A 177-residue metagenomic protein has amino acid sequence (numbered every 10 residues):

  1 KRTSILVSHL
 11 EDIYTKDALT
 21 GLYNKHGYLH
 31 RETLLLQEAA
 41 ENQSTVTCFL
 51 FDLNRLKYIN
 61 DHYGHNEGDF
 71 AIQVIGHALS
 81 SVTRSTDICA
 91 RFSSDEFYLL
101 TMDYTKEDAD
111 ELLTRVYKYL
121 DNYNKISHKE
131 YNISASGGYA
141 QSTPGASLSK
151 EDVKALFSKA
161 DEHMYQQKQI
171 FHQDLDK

Functional and structural regions predicted by a protein language model:
K1-L19, H26-Q37, D87-I88, L100: Signal-transducing coiled-coil linker helices
L10-H30, F51-H65, Q73: Conserved nucleotide-binding and Mg2+-coordinating catalytic segments in signaling enzymes
Y28, E32, I72, G76-L79 (+2 more regions): Heptad-repeat coiled-coil signal-transmission/dimerization helices
T47-D52, C89: Active-site-flanking beta-strand signature of metal-NTP-handling nucleotidyl enzymes and homologous cyclase-like
L56, I75, C89, F97 (+2 more regions): Hydrophobic framework residues that shape the active-site pocket of cyclic nucleotide turnover catalytic cores
H65, K106, D110-Y117, D121 (+2 more regions): Catalytic-core segments of nucleotide cyclases and related cyclic-nucleotide turnover enzymes
E67-I88, E96: Active-site-proximal alpha-helical element of nucleotidyl cyclase-like catalytic domains and analogous helices
I88-R91, Y131: A short pre-motif secondary-structure segment
